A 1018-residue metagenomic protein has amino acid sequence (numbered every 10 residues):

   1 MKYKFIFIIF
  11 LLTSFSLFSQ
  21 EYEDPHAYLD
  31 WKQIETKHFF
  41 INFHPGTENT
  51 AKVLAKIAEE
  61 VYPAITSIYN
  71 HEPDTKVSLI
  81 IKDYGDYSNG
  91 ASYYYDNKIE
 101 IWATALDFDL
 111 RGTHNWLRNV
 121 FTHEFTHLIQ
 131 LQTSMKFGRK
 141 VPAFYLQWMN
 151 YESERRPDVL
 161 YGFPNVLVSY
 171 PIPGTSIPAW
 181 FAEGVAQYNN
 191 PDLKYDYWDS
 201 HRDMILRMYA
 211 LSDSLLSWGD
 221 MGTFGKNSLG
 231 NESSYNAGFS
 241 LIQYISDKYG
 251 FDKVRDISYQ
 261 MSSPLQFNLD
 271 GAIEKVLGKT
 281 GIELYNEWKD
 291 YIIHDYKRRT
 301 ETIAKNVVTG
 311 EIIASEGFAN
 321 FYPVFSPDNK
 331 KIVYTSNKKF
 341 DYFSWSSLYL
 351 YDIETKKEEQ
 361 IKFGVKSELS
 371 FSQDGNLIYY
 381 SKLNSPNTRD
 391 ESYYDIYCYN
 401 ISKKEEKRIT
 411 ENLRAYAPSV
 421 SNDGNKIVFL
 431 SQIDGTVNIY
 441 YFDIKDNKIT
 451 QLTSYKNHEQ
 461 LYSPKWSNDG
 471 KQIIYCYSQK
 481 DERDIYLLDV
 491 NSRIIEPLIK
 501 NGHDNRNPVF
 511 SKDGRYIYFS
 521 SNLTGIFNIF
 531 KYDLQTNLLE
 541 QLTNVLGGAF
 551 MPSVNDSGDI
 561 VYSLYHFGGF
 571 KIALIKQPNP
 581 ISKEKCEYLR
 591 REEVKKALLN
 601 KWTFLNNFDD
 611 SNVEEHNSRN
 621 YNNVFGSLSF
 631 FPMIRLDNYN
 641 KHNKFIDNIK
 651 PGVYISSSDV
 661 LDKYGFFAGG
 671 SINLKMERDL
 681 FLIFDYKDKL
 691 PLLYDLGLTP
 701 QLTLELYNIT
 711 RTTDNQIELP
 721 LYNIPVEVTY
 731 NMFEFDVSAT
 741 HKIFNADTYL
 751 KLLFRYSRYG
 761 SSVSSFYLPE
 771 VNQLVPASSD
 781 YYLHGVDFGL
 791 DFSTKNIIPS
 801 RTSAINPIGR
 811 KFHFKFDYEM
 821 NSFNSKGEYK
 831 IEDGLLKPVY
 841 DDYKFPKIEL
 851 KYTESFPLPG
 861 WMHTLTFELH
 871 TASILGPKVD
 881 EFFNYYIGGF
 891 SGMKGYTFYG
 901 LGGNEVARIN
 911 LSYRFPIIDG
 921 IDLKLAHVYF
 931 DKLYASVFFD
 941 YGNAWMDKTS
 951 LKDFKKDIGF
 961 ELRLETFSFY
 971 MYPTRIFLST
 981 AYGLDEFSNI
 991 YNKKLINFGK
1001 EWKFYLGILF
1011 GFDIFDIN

Functional and structural regions predicted by a protein language model:
S19-P171: Juxtacatalytic substrate-recognition/specificity segment
E21-H26, D96, W116-V120, S134-R255 (+2 more regions): Acidic/His/Gly-enriched intrinsically disordered linker/tail segments that often contain short helix/coil "MoRF-like"
Y22-P25, D30-Q33, L229-E232, I257-L369 (+2 more regions): Beta/coil-rich, acidic/histidine-enriched accessory regions frequently appended to metallopeptidases
D196-D199, S315-F318, S336-L348, K362-S367 (+9 more regions): A flexible loop/linker signature enriched in serine peptidases of the S9 family
P327-D328, Q373-D374, N422-D423, N468-D469 (+2 more regions): Residue-level detector of Asp-centered blade-edge/turn motifs that repeat once per structural unit in beta-propeller
I332, I378, I427, I473 (+2 more regions): Hydrophobic beta-strand positions that form the internal "hydrophobic ladder" of WD40/Gbeta-like beta-propeller blades
S521, P580-L696, T794-N806, S825 (+1 more regions): Outer-membrane beta-barrel initiation region
K650-D659, G665-T713, Y722-I724, N731-S738 (+2 more regions): C-terminal transmembrane beta-barrel domains of outer membrane proteins
